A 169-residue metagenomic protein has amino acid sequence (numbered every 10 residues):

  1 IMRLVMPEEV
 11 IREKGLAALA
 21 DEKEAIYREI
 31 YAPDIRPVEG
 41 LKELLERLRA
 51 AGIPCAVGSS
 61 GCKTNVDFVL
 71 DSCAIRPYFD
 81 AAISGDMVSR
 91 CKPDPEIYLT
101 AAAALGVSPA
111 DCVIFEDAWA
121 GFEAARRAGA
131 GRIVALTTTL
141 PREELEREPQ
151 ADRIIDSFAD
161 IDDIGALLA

Functional and structural regions predicted by a protein language model:
I1, G15, L19, K23 (+2 more regions): Hydrophobic alpha-helical packing elements
I1-R12, V69, A102: Helix-loop "lid/cap" segments that line or gate small-molecule binding pockets
M2, A32, V88-R90: Residue-level detector of alpha-helical hydrophobic segments embedded in or interacting with membranes
L4, E8, V38, Y78 (+1 more regions): Compositionally biased, intrinsically disordered low-complexity segments
V5-G40, A51-I53: Metal-dependent phosphoesterase signature
E29-V57, K63, D67, D111: Short, acidic loop-to-helix structural element flanking the phosphoryl-transfer center in phosphate-processing enzymes
R36, V57-G58, S89, G106: Residue-level "hotspot" positions that anchor or transmit function at local structural transition points
E46-R49, K63-A169: Asp-based, Mg2+/Mn2+-dependent phosphohydrolase catalytic module
